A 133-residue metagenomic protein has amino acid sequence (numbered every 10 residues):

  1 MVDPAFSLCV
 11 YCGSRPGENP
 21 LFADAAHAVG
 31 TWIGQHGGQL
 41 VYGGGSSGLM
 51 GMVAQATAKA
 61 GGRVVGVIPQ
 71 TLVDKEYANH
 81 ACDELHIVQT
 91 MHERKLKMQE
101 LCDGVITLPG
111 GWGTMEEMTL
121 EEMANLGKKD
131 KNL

Functional and structural regions predicted by a protein language model:
M1-L101, M118, A124-N132: A cross-family phosphate/adenosyl-ligand binding-site feature
E100-T119: A donor-sugar binding/catalytic signature common to diverse glycosyltransferases and related nucleotide-sugar
